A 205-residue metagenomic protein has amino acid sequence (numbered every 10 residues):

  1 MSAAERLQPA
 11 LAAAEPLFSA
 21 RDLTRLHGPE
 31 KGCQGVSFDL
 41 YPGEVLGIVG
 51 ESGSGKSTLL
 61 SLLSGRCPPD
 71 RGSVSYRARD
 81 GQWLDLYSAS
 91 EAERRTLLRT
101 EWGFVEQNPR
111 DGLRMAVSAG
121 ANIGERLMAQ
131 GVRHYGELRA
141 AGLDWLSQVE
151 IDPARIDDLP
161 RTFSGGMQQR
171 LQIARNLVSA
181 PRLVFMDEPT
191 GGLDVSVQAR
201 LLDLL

Functional and structural regions predicted by a protein language model:
V49-E51: The feature captures the beta-strand-to-loop junction immediately N-terminal to the Walker
S64: Helix-to-loop junction immediately C-terminal to a conserved catalytic motif
S73-T96: ABC ATPase NBD Q-loop/coupling interface
E137-A154: Conserved ABC ATPase "signature" region
L159-F163, M167: Conserved ABC ATPase signature
V178-R182: A short, proline-enriched helix->beta-strand linker immediately N-terminal to the Walker B motif in ABC-type P-loop
